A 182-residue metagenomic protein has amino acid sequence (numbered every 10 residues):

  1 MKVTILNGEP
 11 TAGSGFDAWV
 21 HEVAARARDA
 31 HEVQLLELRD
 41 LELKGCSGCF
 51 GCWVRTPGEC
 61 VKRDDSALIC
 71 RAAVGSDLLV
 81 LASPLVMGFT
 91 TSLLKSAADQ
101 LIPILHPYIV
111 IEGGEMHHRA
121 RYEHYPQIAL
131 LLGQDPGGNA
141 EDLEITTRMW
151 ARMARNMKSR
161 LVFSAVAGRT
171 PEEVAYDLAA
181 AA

Functional and structural regions predicted by a protein language model:
M1-L81, M87-H106, R169-A182: N-terminal beta1-alpha1-beta2 submodule of the flavodoxin-like/Rossmannoid cofactor-binding fold
M1-T4, L79, H124-L131, R160-F163: Hydrophobic beta-strand segments of well-ordered beta-sheets in folded domains
L43, A120-E123, A165-G168: Mobile beta-alpha loop/short-helix "lid" or hinge segments that flank ligand
S76, A82-S83, S92, A129 (+2 more regions): Small-side-chain structural scaffolding
H106-N156: Short, glycine-/small-residue-rich phosphate/pyrophosphate-handling segment
G137-A182: Glycine-rich phosphate/pyrophosphate-binding loop and the adjoining helix
